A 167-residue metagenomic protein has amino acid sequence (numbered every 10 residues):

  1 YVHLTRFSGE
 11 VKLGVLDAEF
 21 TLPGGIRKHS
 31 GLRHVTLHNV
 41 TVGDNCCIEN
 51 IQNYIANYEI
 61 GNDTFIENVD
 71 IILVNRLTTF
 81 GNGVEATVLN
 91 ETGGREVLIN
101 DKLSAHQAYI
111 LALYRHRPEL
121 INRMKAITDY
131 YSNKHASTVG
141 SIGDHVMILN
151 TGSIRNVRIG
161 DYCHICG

Functional and structural regions predicted by a protein language model:
Y1-G167: Domain-scale signature associated with acetyltransferase and cell-envelope carbohydrate enzymes
